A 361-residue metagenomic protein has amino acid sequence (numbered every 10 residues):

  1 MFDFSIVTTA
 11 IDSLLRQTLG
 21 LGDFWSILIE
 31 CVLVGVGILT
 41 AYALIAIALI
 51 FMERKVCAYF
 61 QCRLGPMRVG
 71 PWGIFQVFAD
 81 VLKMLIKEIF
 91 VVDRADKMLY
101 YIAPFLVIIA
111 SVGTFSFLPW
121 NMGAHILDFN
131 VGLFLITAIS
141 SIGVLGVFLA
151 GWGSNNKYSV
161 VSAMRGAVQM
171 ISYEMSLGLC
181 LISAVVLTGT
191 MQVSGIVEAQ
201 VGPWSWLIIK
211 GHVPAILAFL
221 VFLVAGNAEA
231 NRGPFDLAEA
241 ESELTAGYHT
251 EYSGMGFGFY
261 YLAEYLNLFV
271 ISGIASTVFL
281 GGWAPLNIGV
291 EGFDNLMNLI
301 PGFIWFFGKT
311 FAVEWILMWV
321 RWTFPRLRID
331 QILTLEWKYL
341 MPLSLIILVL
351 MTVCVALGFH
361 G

Functional and structural regions predicted by a protein language model:
F2-G361: Selective transmembrane helix interface/packing segments
